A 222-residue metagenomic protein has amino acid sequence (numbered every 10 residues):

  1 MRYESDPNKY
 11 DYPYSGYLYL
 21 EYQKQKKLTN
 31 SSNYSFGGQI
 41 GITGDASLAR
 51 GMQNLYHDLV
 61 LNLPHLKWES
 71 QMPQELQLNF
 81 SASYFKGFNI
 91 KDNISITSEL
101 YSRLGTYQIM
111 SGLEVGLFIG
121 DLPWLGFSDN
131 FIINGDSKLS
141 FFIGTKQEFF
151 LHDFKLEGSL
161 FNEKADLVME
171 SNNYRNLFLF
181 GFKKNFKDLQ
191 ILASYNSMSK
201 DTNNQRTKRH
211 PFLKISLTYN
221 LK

Functional and structural regions predicted by a protein language model:
M1-I132, H152-E170, S197, K222: Outer-membrane pore/translocation modules
R2, L122-K222: Outer membrane beta-barrel transmembrane domains
